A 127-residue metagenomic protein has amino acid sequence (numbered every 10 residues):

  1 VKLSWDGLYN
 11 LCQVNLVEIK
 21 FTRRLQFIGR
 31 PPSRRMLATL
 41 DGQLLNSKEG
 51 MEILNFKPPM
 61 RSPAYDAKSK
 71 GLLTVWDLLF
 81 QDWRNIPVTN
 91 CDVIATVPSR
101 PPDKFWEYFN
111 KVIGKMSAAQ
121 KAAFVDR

Functional and structural regions predicted by a protein language model:
V1-Y9: Mixed-charge, Lys/Arg-rich low-complexity intrinsically disordered regions
Q13-L25: A short, Trp-centered hydrophobic/proline-enriched beta-strand micro-motif
T22-F27, D77-F80: Short, flexible beta-strand-to-coil junctions
T39-D82: Acidic, aromatic-enriched beta-alpha/helix-loop junctions
Q43, K48-M51, R84-R100: Structured surface patches comprising rigid loops and adjacent beta-strands/short helices at the edges of well-ordered
P87-T89, V93, N110, K115-R127: Phosphate-recognition beta-domain surfaces
V97-K111: Short acidic, Gly/Pro-enriched loop/turn segments at secondary-structure junctions
